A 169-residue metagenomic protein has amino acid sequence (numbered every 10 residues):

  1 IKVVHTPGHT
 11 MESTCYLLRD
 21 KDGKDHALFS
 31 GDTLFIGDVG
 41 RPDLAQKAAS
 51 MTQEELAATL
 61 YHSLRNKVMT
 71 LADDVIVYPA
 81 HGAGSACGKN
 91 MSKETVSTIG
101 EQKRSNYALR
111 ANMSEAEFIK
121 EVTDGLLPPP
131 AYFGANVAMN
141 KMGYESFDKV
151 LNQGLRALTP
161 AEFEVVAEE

Functional and structural regions predicted by a protein language model:
I1-G23, A27-L28, N152-V166: Core dinuclear metal-dependent hydrolase active-site scaffold
T10-A131: Metallo-beta-lactamase
R104-N106, S114-E169: Flexible, polar/low-complexity N-terminal or interdomain linker segments that lie immediately upstream of folded
